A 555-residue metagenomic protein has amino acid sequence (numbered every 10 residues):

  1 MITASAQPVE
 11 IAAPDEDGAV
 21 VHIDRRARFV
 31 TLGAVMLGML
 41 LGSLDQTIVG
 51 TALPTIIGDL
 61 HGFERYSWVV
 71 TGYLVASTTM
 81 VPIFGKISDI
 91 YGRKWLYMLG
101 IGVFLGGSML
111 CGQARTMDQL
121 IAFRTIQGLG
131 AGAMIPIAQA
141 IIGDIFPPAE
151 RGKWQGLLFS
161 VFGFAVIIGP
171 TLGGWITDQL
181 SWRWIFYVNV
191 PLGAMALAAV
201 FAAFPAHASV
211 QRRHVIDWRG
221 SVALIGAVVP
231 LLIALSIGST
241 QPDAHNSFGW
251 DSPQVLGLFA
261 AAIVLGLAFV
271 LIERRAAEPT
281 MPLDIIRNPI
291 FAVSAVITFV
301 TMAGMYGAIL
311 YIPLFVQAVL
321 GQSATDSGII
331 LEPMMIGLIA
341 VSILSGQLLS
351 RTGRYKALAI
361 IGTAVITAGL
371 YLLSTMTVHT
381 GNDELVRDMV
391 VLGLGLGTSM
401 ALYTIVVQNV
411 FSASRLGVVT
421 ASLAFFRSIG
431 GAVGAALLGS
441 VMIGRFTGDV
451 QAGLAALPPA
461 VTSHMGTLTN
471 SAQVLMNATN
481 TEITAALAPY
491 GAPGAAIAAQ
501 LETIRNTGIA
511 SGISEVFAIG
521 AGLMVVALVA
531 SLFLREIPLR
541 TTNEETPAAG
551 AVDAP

Functional and structural regions predicted by a protein language model:
M1-L44: Cytosolic juxtamembrane N-terminal segment immediately preceding the first transmembrane helix of multi-pass
A27-V81, Q119-A122, S181, R219-S221 (+6 more regions): Transmembrane core module of solute transporters
L40, T71-V75, G102, G156-F164 (+5 more regions): Transmembrane alpha-helical cores of Major Facilitator Superfamily
T51, W68, V81-A227, I237-D243 (+4 more regions): Helix-loop-helix hairpins in multi-pass membrane proteins, especially solute transporters
I56-I57, I87-S88, L172-L180, L235 (+3 more regions): Interfacial helix-cap and linker-helix signal at transmembrane-aqueous boundaries of multi-pass secondary transporters
V103-L110, M195-A199, V264-A268, A340 (+2 more regions): Transmembrane-helix signature of multi-pass solute transporters
A198-W218, I237-Q241, L271-T280, V378 (+2 more regions): Helix-loop junctions on the cytosolic side of multi-pass membrane transporters, especially the intracellular loop
I429-R535, T541-P555: Hydrophobic transmembrane architecture of multi-pass small-molecule transporters
